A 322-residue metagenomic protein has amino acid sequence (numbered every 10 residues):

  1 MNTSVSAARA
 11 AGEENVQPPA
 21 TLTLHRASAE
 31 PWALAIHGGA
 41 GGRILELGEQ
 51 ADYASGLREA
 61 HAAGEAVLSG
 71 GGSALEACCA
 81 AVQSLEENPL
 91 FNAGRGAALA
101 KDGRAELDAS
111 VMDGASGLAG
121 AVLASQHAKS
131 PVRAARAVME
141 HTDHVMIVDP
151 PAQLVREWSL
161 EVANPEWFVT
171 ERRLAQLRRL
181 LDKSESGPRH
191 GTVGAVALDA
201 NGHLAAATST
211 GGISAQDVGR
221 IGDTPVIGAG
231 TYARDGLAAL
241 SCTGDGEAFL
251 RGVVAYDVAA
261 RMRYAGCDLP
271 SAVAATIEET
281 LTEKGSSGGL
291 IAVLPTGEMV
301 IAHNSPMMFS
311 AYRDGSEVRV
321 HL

Functional and structural regions predicted by a protein language model:
N2-L322: Alpha/propeptide regions of enzymes that mature by internal proteolysis
